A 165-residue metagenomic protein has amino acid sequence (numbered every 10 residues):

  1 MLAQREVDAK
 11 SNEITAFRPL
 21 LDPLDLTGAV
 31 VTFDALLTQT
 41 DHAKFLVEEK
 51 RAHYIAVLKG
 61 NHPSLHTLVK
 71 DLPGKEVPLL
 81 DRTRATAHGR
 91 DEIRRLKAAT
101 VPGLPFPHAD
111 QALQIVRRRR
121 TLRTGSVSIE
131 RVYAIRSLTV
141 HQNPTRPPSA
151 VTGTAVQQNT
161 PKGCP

Functional and structural regions predicted by a protein language model:
M1-F33, T38-D41: Conserved, well-structured functional cores that handle cations and Mg-NTP chemistry
E13, T38, H42, N61-L65 (+1 more regions): General structural feature for long, well-ordered alpha-helical segments within catalytic domains of soluble enzymes
F17, V30-L37, Y54, A134 (+1 more regions): Short, conserved catalytic/metal-binding motifs centered on acidic residues
P19-D22, E48, T67: Replace "anionic and nucleotidyl ligands
L21, A43-K44, L122-R123: A generic local secondary-structure boundary/capping motif
K44-R51: Short, surface-exposed basic-aromatic patches at helix termini and helix-loop junctions that form
H53-G153: An anionic, glycine-rich sequence signature occurring as long contiguous blocks
